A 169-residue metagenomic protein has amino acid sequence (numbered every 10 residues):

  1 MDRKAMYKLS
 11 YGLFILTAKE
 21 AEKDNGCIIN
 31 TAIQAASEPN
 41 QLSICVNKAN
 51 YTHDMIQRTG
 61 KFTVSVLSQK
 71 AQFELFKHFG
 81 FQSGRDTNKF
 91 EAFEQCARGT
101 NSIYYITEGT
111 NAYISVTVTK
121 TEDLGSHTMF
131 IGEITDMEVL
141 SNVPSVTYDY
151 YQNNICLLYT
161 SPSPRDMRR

Functional and structural regions predicted by a protein language model:
M1-S161: Basic, polyanion-binding surface patches
Y159-R169: Single conserved hydrophobic/aromatic residue that forms the stacking wall/gate of nucleotide- or nucleobase-binding
